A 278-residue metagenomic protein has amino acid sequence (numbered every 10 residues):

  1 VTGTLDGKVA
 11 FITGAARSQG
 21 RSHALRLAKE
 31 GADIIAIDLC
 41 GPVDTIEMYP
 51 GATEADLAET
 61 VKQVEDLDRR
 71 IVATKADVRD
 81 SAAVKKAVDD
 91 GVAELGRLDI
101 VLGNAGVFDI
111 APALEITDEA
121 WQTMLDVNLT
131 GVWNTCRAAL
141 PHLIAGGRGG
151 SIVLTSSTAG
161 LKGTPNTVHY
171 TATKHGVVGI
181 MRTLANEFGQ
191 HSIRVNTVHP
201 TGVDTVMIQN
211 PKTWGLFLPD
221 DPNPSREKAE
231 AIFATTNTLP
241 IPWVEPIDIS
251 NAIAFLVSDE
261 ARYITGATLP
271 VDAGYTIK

Functional and structural regions predicted by a protein language model:
G3-G41: Canonical Rossmann dinucleotide-binding motif of NAD(H)/NADP(H)-dependent dehydrogenases/reductases, specifically
V64, P112-A113, A120-L125, F233: Substrate-binding pocket helix/loop in short-chain dehydrogenase/reductase
L95, P242-V271, T276: C-terminal substrate-recognition "lid" of short-chain dehydrogenase/reductases
C136, T173, M181: Active-site helix of classical SDR
P141, N186-E187, R262: Alpha-helical segment proximal to the catalytic Tyr-Lys
S157: Residue(s) in the substrate-gating loop at a strand-loop-helix junction that position the organic substrate next
G189, R194, I264-G266: Short, small/polar-rich loop/turn modules that mediate ligand/substrate recognition or access, typified
